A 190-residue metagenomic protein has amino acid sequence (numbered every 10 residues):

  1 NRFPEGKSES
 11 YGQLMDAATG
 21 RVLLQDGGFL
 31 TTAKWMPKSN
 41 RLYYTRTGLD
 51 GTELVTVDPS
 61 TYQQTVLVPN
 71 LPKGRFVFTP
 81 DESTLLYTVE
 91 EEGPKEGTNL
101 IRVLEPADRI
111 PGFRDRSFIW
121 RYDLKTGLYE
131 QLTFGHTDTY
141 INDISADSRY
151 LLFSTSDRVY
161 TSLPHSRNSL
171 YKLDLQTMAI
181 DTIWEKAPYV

Functional and structural regions predicted by a protein language model:
N1, A33-R41, F76-T84, N142-Y150: Blade-terminus and WD-like Trp-Asp/Gly-His loop motifs, strongest in beta-propeller folds
N1-Q13, D26-L30, T45-V55, P69-K73 (+4 more regions): A flexible loop/linker signature enriched in serine peptidases of the S9 family
D16-G20, D58-Y62, D123-G127, D174-M178: Short loop/turn segments that connect beta-strands within beta-propeller blades
G20-Q25, Q63-V68, L128-T133, A179-W184: A short beta-strand motif characteristic of beta-propeller blades
K38, Y122-L152: Extended amphipathic secondary-structure runs
T79, T84, T88, T126 (+3 more regions): Ser/Thr-centric signal marking residues that sit in or immediately flank functional binding/regulatory motifs
